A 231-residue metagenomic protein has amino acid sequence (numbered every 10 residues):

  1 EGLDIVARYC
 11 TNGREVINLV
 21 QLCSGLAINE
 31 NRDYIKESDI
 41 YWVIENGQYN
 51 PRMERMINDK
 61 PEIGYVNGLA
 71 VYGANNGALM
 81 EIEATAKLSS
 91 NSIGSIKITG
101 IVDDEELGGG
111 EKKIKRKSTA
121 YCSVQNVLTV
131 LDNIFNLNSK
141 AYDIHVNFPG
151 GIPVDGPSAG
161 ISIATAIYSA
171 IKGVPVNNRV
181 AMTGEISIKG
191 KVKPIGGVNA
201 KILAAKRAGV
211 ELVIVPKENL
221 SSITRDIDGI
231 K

Functional and structural regions predicted by a protein language model:
E1-Y34, I134-A141, V174-V176: Conserved C-terminal "switch" segment of AAA+ ATPases
L3, I17-Q21, L26-I57, K217: Conserved C-terminal helix/linker of AAA+ ATPases
V6, I35, M53-E54, D59-N67 (+2 more regions): Peripheral, non-AAA+ core regions of ATP-driven protein-machinery
N75-L79: Short, flexible loop/turn motifs enriched in small residues
